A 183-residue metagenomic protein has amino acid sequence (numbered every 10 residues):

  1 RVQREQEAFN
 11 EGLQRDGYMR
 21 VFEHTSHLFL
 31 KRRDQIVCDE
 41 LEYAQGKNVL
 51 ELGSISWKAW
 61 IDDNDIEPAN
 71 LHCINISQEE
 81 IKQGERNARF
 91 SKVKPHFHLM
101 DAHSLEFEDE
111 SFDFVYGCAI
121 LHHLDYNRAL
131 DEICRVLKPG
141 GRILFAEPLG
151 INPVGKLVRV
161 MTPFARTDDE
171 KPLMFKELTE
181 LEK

Functional and structural regions predicted by a protein language model:
R1-A44: Conserved class I S-adenosyl-L-methionine
L50-S104: Class I SAM-dependent methyltransferase SAM/SAH-binding core
Y116: A conserved beta-strand element that flanks and buttresses the S-adenosyl-L-methionine
A119-H123: A short His-aromatic
R128-R142: A short glycine-rich, Lys/Arg-flanked "PGG" loop and its adjoining helix->strand segment in the class I
L144-T167: Conserved class I S-adenosyl-L-methionine
E170-K183: Short alpha-helix
